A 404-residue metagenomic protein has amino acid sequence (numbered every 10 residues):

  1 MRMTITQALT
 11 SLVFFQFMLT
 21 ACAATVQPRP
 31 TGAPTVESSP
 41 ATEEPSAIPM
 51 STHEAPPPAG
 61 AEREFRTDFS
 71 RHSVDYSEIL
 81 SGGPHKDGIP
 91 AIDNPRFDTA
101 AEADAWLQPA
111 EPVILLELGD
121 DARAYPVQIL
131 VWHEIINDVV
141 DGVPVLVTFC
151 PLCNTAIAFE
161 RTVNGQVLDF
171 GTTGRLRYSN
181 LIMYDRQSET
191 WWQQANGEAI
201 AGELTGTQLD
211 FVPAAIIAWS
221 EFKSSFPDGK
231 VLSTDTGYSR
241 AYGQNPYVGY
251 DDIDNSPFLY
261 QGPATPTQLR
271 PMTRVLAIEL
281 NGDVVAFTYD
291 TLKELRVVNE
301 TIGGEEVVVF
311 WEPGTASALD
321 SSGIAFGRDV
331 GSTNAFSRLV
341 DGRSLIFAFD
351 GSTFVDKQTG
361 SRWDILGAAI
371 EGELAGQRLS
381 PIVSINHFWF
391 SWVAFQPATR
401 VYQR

Functional and structural regions predicted by a protein language model:
M1-L12: Bacterial N-terminal signal peptides that target proteins for export
L19-A21: C-terminal motif of bacterial Sec signal peptides marking the signal peptidase cleavage site
V26-R404: Mid-to-C-terminal functional-domain signal that highlights helix-capping/loop sites within ligand-binding modules
